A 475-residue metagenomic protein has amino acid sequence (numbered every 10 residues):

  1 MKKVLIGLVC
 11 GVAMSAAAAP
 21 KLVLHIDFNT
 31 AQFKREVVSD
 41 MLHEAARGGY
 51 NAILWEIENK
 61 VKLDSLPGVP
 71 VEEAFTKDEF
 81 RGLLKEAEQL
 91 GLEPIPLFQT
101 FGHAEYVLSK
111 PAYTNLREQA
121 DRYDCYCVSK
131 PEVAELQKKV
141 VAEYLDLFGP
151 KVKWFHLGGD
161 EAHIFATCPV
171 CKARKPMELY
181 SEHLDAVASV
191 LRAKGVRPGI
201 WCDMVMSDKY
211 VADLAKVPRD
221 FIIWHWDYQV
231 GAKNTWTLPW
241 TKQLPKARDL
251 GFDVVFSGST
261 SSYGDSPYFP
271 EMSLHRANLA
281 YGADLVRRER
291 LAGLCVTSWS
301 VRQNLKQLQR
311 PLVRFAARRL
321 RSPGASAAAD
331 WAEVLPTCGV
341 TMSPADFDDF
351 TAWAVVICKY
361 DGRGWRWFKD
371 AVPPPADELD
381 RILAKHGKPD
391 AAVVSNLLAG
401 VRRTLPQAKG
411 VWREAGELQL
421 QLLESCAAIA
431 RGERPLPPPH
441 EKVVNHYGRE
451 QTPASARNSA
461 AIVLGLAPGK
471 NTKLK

Functional and structural regions predicted by a protein language model:
M1-K2, A46: Universal eukaryotic N-terminal targeting presequences
K2-K3, K473: Polybasic, lysine/arginine-rich low-complexity segments
K3-M14: Sec-dependent N-terminal signal peptides
C10, A18-G199, F256: Feature activates predominantly on carbohydrate-active enzymes
M14, A18, S109, F165-A166 (+3 more regions): Residue-level recognition of conserved structural "scaffold" positions that shape functional pockets and channels
V38-H43, G82-K85, G91, P131-F155 (+1 more regions): Substrate-binding groove of N-acetylhexosamine-processing glycoside hydrolases
